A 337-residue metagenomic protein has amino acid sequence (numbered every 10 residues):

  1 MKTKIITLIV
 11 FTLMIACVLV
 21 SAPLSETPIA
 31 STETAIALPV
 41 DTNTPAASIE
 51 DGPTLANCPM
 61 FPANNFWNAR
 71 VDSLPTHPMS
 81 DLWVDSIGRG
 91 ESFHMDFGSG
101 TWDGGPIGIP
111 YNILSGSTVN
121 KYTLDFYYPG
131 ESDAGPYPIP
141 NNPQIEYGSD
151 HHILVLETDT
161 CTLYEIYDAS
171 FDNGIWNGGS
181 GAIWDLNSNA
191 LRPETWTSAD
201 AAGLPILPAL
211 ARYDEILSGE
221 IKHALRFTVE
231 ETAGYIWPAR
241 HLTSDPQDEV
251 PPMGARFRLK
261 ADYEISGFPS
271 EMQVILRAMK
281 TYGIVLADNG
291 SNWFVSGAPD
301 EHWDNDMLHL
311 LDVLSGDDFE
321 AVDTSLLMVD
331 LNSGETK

Functional and structural regions predicted by a protein language model:
M1-L55, P59, K337: Intrinsically disordered, low-complexity Ser/Thr/Pro-rich tracts
P45-K337: Short, surface-exposed polybasic-aromatic patches that bind anionic ligands, especially phosphate groups
